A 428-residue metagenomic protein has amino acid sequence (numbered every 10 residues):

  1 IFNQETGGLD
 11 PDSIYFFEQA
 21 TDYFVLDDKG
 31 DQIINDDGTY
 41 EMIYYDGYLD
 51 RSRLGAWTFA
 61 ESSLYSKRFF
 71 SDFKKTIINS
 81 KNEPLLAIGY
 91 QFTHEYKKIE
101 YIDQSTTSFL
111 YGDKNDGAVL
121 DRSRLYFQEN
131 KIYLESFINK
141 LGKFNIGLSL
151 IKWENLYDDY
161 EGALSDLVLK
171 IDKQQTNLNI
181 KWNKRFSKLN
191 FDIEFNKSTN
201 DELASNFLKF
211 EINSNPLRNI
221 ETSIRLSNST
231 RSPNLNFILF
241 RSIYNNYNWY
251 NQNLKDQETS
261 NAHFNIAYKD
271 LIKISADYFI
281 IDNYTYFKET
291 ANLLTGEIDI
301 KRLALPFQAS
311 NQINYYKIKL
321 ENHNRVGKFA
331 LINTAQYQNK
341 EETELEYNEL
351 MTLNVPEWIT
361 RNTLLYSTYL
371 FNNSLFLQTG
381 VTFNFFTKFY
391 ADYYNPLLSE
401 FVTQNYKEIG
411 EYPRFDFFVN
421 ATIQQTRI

Functional and structural regions predicted by a protein language model:
I1-D27, Q32: Periplasmic-side early beta-strands and strand-to-turn transitions of outer-membrane beta-barrels
G8-P11, Y45, R53-I428: Exposed, low-structure sequence patches enriched in small/polar residues
F24-F59, S275: Flexible glycine-rich, low-complexity coil/linker segments exposed to the extracellular/periplasmic environment
